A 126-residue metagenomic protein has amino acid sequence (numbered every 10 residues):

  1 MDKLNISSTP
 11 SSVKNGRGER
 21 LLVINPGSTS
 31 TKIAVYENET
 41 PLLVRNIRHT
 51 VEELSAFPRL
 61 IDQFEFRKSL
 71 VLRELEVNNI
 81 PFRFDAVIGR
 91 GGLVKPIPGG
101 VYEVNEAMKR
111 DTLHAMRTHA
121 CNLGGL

Functional and structural regions predicted by a protein language model:
N15-G18, R83: Short helix-loop-beta connector
R17, L21-D62: Short glycine-rich, Thr/Ser-proximal phosphate-binding strand/loop in the N-terminal lobe of ATP-dependent enzymes
L43-F82, M116-R117: N-terminal phosphate-binding loop and adjacent alpha-helix
L75-A120: Short beta-strand-loop/turn "lid" adjacent to the catalytic site in phosphate-handling enzymes
L126: Rossmann-fold NAD(P)-binding glycine/threonine-rich loop
